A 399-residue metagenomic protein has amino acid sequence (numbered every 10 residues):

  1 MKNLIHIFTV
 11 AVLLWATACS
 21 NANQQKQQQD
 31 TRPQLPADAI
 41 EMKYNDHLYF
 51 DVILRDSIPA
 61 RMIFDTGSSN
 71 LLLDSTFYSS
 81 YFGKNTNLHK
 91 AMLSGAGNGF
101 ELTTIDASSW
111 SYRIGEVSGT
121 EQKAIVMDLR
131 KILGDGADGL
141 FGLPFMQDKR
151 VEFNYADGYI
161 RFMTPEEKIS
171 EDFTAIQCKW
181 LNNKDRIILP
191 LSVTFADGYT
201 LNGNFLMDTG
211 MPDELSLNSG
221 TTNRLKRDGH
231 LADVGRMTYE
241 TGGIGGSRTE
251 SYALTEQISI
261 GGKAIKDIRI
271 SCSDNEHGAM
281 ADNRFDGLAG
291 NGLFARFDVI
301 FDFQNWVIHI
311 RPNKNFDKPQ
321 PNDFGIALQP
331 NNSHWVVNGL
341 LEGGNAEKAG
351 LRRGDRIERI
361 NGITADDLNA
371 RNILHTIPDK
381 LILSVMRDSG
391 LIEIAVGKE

Functional and structural regions predicted by a protein language model:
M1-K2, S20: Generic cytosolic/nucleocytoplasmic N-terminal low-complexity/intrinsically disordered segments
K2-V10: Sec-dependent signal peptide recognition, specifically the positively charged N-region followed immediately by
A11-S20: Hydrophobic h-region of N-terminal signal peptides that target proteins for export in Gram-negative bacteria
C19-E399: Pepsin/retropepsin-fold aspartyl endopeptidases
